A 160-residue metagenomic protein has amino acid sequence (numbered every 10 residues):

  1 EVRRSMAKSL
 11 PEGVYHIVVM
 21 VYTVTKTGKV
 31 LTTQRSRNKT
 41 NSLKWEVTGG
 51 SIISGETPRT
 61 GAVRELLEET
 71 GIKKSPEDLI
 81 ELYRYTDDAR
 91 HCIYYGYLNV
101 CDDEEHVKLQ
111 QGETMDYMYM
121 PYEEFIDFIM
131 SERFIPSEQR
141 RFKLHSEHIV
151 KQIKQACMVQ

Functional and structural regions predicted by a protein language model:
E1-M20, K26: Acidic, metal-coordinating catalytic segment for phosphate/diphosphate chemistry, firing primarily on the Nudix
R3-R4, T40-K44, E81, D88-H91 (+1 more regions): Nudix hydrolase/Nudix homology domain
S5-A7, R35, T86: Short clusters of small/polar residues that mark proteolytic maturation junctions
L10-E12, T86, H106: Residues embedded in well-ordered secondary-structure elements
V18-G49: A glycine-rich, hydrophobic loop/mini-helix early in the fold
V18-V19, T57, M115: Short loop/turn microsegments at loop-to-beta-strand junctions
T32, V47-I80: The catalytic Nudix box helix
